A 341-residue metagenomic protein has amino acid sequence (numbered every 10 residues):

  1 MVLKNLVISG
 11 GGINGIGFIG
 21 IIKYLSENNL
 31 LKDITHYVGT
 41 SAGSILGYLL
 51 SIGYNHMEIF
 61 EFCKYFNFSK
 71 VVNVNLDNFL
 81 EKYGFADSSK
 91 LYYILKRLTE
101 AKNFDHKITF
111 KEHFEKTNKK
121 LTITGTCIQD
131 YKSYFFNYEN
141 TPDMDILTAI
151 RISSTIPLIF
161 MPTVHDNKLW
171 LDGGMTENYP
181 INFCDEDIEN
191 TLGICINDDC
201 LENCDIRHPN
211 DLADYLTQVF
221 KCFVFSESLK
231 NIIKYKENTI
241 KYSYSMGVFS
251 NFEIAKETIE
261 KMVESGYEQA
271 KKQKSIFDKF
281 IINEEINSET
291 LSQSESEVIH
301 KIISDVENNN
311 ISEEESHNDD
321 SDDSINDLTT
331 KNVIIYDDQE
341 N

Functional and structural regions predicted by a protein language model:
M1-T40, Y48-N341: Patatin-like phospholipase
